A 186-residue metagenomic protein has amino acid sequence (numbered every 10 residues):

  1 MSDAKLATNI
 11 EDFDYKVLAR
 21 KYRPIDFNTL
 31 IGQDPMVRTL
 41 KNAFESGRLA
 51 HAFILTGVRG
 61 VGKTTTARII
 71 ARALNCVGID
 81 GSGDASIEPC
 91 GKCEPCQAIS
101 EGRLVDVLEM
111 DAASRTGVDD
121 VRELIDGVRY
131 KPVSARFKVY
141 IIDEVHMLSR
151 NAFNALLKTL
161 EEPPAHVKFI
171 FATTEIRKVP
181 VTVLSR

Functional and structural regions predicted by a protein language model:
M1-R186: P-loop/Walker A NTP-binding region and its immediately flanking N-terminal helices in P-loop NTPase folds
